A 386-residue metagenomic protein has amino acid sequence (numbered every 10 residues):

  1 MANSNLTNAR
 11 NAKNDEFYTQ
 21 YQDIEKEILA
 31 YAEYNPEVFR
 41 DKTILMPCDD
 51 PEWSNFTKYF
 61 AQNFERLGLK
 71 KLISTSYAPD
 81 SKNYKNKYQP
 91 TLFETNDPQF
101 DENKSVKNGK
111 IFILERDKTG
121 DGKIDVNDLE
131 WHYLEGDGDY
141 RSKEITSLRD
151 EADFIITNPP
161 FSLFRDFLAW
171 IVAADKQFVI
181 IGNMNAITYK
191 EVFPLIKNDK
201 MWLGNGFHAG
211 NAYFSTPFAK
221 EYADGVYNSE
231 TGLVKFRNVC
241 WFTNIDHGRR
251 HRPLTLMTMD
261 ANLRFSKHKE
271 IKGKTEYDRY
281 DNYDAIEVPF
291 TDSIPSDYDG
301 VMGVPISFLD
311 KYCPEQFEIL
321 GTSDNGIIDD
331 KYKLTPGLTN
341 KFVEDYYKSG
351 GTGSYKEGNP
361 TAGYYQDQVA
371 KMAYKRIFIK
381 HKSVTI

Functional and structural regions predicted by a protein language model:
M1-I156, P160-I386: Class I S-adenosyl-L-methionine-dependent methyltransferase catalytic core
